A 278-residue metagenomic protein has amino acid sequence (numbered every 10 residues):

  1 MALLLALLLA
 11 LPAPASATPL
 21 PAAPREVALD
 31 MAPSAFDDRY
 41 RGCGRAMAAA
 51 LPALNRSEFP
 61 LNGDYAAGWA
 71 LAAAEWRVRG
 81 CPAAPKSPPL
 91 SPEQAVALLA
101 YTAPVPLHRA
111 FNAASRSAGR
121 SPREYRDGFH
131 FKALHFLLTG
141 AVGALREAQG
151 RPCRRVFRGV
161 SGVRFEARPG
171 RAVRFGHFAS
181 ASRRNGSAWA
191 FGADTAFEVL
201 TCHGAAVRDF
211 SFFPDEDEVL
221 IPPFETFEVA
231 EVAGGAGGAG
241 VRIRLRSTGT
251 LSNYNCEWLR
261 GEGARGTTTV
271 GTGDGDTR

Functional and structural regions predicted by a protein language model:
M1-T18: Cleavable N-terminal signal peptides of Sec/SRP-targeted secreted and luminal proteins
P19-R41: Short N-terminal segments immediately surrounding and downstream of signal-peptide cleavage
R45, A49-T201, A205: Internal glycine-rich, Lys/Arg-flanked active-site/core loops of soluble domains
A188, A205-A206, G235, S252: Short beta-strands and strand-coil junctions in structured, solvent-facing domains, enriched
S211-T277: Compact beta-sheet-dominated globular domain cores
